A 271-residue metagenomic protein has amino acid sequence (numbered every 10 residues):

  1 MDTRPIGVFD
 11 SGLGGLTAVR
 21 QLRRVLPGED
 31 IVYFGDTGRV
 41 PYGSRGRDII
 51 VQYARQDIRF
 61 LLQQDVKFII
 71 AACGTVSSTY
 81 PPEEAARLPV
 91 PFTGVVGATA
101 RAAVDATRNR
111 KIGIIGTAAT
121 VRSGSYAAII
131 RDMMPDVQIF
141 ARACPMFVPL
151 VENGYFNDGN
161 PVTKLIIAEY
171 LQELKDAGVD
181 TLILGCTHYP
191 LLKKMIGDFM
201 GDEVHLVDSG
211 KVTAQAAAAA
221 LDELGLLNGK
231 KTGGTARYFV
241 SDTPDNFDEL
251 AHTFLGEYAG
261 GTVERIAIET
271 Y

Functional and structural regions predicted by a protein language model:
M1-Y271: Non-catalytic structural scaffold of enzyme domains
